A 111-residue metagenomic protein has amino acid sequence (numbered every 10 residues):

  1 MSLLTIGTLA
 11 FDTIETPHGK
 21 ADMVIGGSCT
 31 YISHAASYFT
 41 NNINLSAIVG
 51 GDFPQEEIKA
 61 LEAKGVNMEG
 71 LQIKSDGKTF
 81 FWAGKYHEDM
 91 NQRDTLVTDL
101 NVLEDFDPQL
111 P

Functional and structural regions predicted by a protein language model:
M1-L4: Extreme N-terminal starter segment of soluble prokaryotic enzymes
G7-L9: Active-site metal-binding loops of divalent metal-dependent hydrolases
F11-M23, T40-P111: Conserved N-terminal subdomain of the carbohydrate kinase-like
G19-H34: Short catalytic helix/loop segments, enriched in acidic residues and glycine and frequently bearing histidine
T30-N44: A short, N-terminal amphipathic alpha-helix
